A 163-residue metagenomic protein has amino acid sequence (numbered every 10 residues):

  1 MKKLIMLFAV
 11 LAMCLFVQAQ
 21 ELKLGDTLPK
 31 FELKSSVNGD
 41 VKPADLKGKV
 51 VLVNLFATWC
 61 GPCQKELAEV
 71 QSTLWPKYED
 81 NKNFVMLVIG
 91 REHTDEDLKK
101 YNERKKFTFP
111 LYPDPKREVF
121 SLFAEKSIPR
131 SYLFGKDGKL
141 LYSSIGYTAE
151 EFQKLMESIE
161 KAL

Functional and structural regions predicted by a protein language model:
K2-F8: Sec-dependent signal peptide recognition, specifically the positively charged N-region followed immediately by
M6, L15-K30: N-proximal helix/coil linker or "cap" segments that precede and/or mark the start of modular domains
K30-V51: A short beta-strand-turn-helix
K49, K65-V88, E103: Conserved helix-turn-beta segment immediately C-terminal to the redox Cys motif in thioredoxin-like folds
K49-V51, F56-W59, S127: Short pre-active-site segment immediately N-terminal to redox-active cysteine/selenocysteine motifs in thiol-based
L55-E69: Conserved redox-active cysteine motifs that mediate thiol-disulfide chemistry, especially di-cysteine Cys-X(1-2)-Cys
L87, N102-K136: Short, internal strand/loop/helix patches that form the active-site neighborhood or redox-interaction surface
L133-L163: Thiol-/selenol-based redox modules, centered on thioredoxin-like and closely related oxidoreductase domains
